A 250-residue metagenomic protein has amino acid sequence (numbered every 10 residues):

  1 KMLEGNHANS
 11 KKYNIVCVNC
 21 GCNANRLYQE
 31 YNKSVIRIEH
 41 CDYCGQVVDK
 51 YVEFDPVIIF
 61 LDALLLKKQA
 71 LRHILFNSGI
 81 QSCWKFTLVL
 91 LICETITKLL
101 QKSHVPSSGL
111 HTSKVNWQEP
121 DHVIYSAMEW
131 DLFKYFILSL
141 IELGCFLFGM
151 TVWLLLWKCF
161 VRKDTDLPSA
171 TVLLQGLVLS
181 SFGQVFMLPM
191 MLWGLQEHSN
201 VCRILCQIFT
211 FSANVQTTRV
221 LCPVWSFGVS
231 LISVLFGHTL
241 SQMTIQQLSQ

Functional and structural regions predicted by a protein language model:
K1-I74: N-terminal cysteine/histidine-rich coordination modules
K11, V35, L61, A127 (+2 more regions): Intrinsic disorder
C17-C20, C41, I92, G149 (+2 more regions): Generic structural hydrophobic/aromatic packing signal, biased to beta-strands
V18-N19, R26-L27, Y31-R37, I137 (+4 more regions): Preference for well-ordered, secondary-structure-rich cores of eukaryotic proteins
E39-C44, D121-Y125, V185-M190: Short hydrophobic/aromatic-rich motifs at helix boundaries and adjacent loops
G45, V52-A170, L174: Selected alpha-helical membrane-embedding segments in polytopic membrane proteins
T151-Q250: Hydrophobic alpha-helical transmembrane segments and adjacent short intramembrane/lumenal linkers of inner/organellar
